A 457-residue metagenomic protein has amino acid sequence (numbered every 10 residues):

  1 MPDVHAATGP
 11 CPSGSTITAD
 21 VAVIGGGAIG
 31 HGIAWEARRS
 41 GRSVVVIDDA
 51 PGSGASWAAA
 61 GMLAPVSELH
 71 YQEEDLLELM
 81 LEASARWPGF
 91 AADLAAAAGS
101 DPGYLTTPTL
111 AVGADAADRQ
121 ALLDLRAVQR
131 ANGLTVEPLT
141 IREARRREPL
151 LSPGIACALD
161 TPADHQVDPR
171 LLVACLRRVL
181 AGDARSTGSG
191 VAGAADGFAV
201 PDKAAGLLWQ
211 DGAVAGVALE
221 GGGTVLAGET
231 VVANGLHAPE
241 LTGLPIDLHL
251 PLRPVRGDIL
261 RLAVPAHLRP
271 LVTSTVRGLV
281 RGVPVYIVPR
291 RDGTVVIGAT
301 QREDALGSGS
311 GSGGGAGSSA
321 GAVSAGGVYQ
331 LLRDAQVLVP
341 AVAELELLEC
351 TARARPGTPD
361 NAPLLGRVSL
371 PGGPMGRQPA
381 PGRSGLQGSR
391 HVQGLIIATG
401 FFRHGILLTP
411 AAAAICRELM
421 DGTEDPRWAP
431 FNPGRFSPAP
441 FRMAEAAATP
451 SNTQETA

Functional and structural regions predicted by a protein language model:
M1-D20, R39, A448, Q454: Extreme N-terminal leader/targeting segments of oxidoreductases
I17-A19, E220-E229: Core beta-strand elements of the Rossmann-like FAD/NAD(P) dinucleotide-binding domain in flavoenzyme oxidoreductases
A19-V45: N-terminal Rossmann-like FAD-binding beta1-loop-alpha1 element of flavoenzymes
G32-S40, D49, G61-M62, S100-Y104 (+2 more regions): Active-site substrate-recognition segment that forms the wall of the catalytic cavity or substrate channel
M62-E143, R147: Dinucleotide-binding Rossmann-like beta1-alpha1 core, especially the glycine-rich loop that anchors the ADP
E78-L81, V112-A121, L159-R178, A322-G326: Short beta-strand to alpha-helix junction loop
L159-G221, V225: Helical element adjacent to the flavin cofactor pocket in flavoenzyme catalytic cores
V339-A457: C-terminal catalytic lobe of FAD-dependent flavoproteins
